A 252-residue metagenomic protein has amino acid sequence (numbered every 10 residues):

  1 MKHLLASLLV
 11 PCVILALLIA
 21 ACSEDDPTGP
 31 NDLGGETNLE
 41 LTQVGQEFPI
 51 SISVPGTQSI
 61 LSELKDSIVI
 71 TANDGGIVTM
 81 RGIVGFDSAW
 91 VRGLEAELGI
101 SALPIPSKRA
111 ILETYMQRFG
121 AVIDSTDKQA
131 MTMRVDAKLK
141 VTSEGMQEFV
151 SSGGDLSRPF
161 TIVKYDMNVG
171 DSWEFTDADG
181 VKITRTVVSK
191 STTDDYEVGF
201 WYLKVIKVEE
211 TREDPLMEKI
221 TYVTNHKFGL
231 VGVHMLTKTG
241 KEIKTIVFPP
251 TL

Functional and structural regions predicted by a protein language model:
M1-V10: Bacterial N-terminal signal peptides that target proteins for export
L18-A21: C-terminal motif of bacterial Sec signal peptides marking the signal peptidase cleavage site
S23-L252: Conserved functional acidic sites
